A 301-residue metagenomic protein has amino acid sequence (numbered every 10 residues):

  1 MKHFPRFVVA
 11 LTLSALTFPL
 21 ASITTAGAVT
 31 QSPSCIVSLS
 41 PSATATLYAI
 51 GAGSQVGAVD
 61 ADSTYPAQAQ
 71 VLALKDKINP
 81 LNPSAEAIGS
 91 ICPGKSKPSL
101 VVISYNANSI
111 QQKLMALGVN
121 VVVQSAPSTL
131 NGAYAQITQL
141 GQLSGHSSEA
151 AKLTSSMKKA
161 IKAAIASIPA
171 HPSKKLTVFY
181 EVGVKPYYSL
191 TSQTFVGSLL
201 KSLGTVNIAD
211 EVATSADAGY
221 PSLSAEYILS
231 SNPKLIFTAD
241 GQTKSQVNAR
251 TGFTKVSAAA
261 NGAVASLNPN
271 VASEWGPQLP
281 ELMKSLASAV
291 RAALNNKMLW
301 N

Functional and structural regions predicted by a protein language model:
M1-L11: Bacterial N-terminal signal peptides that target proteins for export
A10-A21: Bacterial N-terminal signal peptides
S34-C35, G132-Q139, A151, S231 (+1 more regions): Structured C-terminal subdomain patch of bacterial secreted/periplasmic proteins
C35-I50, E149-L203: Basic- and aromatic-lined ligand-binding clefts that recognize polyanionic substrates
C35-N108, T205-I208, V212: A short, structured surface patch at a secondary-structure boundary
Q68, Q193-G219, S266: His/Asp/Glu-enriched short active-site or ligand-binding loop at hydrolase and phosphoryl-transfer sites
S84-K97, K113-L117, P221-N232: Short helices/loops that flank or line small-molecule/ion binding pockets
S109-Q111, S125-L143, S173-L199, K244: Extracytoplasmic ligand-binding site segments that recognize negatively charged/polar headgroups
